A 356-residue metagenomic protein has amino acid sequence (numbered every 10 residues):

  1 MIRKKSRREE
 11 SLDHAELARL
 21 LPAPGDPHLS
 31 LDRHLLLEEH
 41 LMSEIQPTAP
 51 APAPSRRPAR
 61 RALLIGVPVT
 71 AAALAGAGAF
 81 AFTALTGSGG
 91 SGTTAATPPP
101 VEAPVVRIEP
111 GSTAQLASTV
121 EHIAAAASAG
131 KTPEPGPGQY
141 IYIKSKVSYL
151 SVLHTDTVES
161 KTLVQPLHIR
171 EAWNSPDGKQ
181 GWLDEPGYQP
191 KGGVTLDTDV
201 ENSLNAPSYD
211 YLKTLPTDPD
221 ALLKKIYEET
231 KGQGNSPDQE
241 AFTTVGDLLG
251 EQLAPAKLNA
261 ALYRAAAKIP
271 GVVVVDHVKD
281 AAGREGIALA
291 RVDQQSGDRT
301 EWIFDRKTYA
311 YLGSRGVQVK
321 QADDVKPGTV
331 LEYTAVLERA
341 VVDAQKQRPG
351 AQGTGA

Functional and structural regions predicted by a protein language model:
M1-V106: N-terminal export/targeting signals for secretion/compartment entry
I2-K4, A59, L64, G76-A356: Intrinsically disordered, low-complexity prosegments and terminal tails associated with secretory/extracytoplasmic
